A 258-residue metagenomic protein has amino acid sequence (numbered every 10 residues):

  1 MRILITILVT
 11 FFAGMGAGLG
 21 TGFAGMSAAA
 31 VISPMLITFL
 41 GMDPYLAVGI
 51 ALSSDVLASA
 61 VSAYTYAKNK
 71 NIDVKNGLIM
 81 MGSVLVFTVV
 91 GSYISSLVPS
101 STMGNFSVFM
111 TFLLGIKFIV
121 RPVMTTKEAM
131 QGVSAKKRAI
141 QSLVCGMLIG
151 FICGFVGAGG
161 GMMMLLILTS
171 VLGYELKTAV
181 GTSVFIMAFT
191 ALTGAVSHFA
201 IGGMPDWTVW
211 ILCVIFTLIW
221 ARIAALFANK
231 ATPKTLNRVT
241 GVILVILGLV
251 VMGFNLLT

Functional and structural regions predicted by a protein language model:
M1-L19, S33-F39, P44, T65-F151 (+2 more regions): Juxtamembrane transmembrane-helix boundary motif
M1-T6, T10, S53-Y64, F112 (+2 more regions): Hydrophobic, membrane-facing alpha-helical anchors
G18, V48-V56, V180-A191, L244: Transmembrane helix-bundle signature of multi-pass membrane transporters/permeases
F23-I32, G157-I167: Transmembrane helix boundary and interhelical junction motifs in multipass membrane proteins
M42-I50, K75-N76, G173-V184: Membrane-interface alpha-helices at helix entry/exit sites of multi-pass transporters
S54, T182-H198, T208-A221: A small-residue-rich subset of transmembrane alpha-helices
T126-K127, A158-M163, Y174-T178: Short, structured loop/turn "capping" segments at alpha-beta junctions
